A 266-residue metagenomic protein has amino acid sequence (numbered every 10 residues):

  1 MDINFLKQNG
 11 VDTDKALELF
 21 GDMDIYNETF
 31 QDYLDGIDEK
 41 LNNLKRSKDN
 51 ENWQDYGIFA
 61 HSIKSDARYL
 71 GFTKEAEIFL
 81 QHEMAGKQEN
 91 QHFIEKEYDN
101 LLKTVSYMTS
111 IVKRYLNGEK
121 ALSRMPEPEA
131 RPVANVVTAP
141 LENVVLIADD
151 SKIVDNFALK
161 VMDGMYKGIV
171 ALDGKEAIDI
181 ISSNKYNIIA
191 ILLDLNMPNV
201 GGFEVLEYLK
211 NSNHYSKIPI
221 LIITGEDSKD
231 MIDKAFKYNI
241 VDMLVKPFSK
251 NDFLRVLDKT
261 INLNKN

Functional and structural regions predicted by a protein language model:
M1-I58, S62-N143, I153, I261 (+1 more regions): Two-component system phosphorelay core
D35, K152-V170, Y238: Two-component/phosphorelay signaling modules centered on CheY-like receiver
L141-K152, F157-L159, I191: Conserved acidic segment of CheY-like receiver
V170-A190: Acidic, metal-coordinating helix/loop segments flanking the phosphotransfer/catalytic sites of two-component signaling
M197: Receiver (REC) domain active-site loop signature in two-component systems and cognate sites in sensor histidine kinases
F248-D258: C-terminal output helix
